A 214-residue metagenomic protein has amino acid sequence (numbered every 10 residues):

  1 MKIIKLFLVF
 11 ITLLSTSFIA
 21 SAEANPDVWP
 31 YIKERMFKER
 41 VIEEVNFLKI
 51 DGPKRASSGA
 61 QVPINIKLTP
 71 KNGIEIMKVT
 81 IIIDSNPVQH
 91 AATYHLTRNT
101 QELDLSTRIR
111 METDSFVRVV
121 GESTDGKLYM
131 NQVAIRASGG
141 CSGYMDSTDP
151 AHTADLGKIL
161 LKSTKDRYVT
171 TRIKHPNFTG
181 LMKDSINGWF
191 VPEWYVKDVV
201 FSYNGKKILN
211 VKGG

Functional and structural regions predicted by a protein language model:
S17-I19: N-terminal signal peptide c-region/cleavage motif recognized by signal peptidases
I32-Q61, T148-K165: N-terminal edge beta-strand
D51, P63-P70, Y168-P176, D184-G188: Short edge beta-strand/loop segments characteristic of extracellular beta-sandwich folds
G59, E112-F116, D166: Extracellular Ig-like/FN3 beta-sandwich strand-entry sites
K78-I82, D198-S202: Beta-strand signatures of extracellular beta-sandwich domains
T97-S106, K207, G214: Aromatic sugar-binding surface patches on proteins that engage polysaccharides or sugar-phosphate polymers
A134-G140: Short beta-strand edge segments in extracellular beta-sheet folds
